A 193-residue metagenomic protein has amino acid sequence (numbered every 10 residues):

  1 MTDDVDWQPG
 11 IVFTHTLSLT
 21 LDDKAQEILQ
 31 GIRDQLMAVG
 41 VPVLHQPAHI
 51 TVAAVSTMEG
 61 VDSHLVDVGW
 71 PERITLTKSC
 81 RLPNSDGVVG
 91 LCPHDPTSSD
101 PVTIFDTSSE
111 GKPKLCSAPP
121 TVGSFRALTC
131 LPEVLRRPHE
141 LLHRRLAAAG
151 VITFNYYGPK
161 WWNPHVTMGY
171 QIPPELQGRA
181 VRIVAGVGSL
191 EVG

Functional and structural regions predicted by a protein language model:
T2-G111, L115-G193: Histidine-dependent nucleotide/RNA phosphoesterase domain, centered on the 2H-phosphoesterase fold with its duplicated
